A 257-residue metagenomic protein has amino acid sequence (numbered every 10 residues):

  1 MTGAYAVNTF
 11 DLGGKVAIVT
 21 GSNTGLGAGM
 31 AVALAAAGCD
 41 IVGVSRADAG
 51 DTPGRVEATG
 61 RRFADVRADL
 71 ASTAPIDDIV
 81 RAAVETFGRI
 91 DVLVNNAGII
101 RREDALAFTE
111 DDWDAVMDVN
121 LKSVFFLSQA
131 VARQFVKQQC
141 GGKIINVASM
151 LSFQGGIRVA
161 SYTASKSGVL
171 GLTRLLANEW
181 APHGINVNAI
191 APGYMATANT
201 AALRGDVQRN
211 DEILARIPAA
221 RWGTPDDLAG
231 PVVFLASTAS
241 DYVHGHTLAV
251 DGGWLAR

Functional and structural regions predicted by a protein language model:
T2-N8, Q154, V232-V233, H244-R257: Short C-terminal tail/terminal secondary-structure segment of NAD(P)H-dependent dehydrogenase/reductase domains
V16, N23-G25: Conserved glycine-rich cofactor-binding loop
A37-T52: Conserved glycine-rich Rossmann-like NAD(P)H-binding loop of the short-chain dehydrogenase/reductase
D104-A105, T109-M117, I213: Substrate-binding pocket helix/loop in short-chain dehydrogenase/reductase
S128, S165, T173: Active-site helix of classical SDR
S149: Residue(s) in the substrate-gating loop at a strand-loop-helix junction that position the organic substrate next
A181, N186, V243-G245: Short, small/polar-rich loop/turn modules that mediate ligand/substrate recognition or access, typified
